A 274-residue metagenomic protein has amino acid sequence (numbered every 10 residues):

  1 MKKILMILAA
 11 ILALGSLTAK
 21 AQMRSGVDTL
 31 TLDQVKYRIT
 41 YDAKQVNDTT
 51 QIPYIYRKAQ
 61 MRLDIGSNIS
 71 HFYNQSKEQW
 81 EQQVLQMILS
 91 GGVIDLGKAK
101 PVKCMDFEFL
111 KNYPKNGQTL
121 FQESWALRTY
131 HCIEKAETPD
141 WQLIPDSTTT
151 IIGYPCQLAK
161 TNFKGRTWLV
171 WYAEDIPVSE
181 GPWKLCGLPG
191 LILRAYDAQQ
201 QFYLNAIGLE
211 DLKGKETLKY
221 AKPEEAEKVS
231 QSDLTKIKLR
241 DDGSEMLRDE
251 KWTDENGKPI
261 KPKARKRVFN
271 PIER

Functional and structural regions predicted by a protein language model:
M1-L30: Bacterial Sec-dependent N-terminal signal peptides
M23-R274: Extended soluble regions of mature proteins
